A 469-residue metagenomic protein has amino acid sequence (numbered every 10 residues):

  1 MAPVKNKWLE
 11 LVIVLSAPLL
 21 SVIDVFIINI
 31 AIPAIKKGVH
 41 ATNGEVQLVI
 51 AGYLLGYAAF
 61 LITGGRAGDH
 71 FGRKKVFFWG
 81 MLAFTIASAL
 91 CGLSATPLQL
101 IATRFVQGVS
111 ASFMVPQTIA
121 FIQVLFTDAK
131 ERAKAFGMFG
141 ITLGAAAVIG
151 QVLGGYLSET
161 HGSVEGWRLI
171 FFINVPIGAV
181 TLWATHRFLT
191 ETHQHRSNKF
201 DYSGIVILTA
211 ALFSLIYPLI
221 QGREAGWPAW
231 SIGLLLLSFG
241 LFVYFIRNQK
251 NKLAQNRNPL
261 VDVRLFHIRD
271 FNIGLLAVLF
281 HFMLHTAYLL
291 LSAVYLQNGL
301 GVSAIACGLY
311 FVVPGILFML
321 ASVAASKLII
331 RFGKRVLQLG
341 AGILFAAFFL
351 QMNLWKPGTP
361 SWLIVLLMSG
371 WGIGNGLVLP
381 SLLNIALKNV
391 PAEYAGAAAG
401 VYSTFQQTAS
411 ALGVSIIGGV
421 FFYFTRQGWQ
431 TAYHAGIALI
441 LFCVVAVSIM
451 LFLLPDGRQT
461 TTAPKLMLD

Functional and structural regions predicted by a protein language model:
M1-H186, M352, G370, G419-Y423 (+1 more regions): Transmembrane-helix bundle of Major Facilitator Superfamily
W8-I23, I28-I30, L241, A254-T461: 12-transmembrane solute porter fold
S21, Y53, Y57, G108 (+8 more regions): Structural signature of transmembrane alpha-helices in multi-pass secondary transporters
I28-A31, A51, G64, A102 (+10 more regions): Hydrophobic/aromatic residues in alpha-helical transmembrane segments
G44, D69-H70, L93-A95, S158-E165 (+6 more regions): Membrane-helix boundary and inter-helical linker elements of multi-pass secondary transporters
L55, A59, L82, I86 (+12 more regions): Generic alpha-helical transmembrane segments of integral inner-membrane proteins, especially permease/transport modules
G64, I86-S94, T160-H161, A184-L189 (+8 more regions): Helix-loop junctions at the membrane-solvent interface of multi-pass transporters, primarily the C-terminal
E159-A277, H281-L284, V302-S303, L309-Y310 (+1 more regions): Hydrophobic transmembrane-helix bundles of small-molecule transporters
